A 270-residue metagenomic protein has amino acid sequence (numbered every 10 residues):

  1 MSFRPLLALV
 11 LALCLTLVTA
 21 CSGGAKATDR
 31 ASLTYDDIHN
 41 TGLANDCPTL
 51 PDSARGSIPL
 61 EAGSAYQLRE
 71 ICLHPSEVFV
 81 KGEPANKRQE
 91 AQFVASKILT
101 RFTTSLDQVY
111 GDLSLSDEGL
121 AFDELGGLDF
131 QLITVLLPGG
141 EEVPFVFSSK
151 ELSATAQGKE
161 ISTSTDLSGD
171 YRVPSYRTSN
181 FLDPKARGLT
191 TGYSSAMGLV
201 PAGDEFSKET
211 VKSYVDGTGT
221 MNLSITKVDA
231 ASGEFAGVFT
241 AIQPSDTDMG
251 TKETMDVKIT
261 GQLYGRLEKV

Functional and structural regions predicted by a protein language model:
M1-V10: Bacterial N-terminal signal peptides that target proteins for export
L7, D229-A231, G265, K269: A generic structural micro-environment signature that highlights single residues at secondary-structure boundaries
L13: Flanking scaffold residues of small Cys/His-coordinated metal-binding clusters
L17-A20: C-terminal motif of bacterial Sec signal peptides marking the signal peptidase cleavage site
A25-E205: An ectodomain-focused feature that recognizes extracytoplasmic/extracellular
T178-E253: Acidic, glycine-rich flexible loop segments
M249-V270: Short secondary-structure subsegments characteristic of cysteine-rich extracellular domains
